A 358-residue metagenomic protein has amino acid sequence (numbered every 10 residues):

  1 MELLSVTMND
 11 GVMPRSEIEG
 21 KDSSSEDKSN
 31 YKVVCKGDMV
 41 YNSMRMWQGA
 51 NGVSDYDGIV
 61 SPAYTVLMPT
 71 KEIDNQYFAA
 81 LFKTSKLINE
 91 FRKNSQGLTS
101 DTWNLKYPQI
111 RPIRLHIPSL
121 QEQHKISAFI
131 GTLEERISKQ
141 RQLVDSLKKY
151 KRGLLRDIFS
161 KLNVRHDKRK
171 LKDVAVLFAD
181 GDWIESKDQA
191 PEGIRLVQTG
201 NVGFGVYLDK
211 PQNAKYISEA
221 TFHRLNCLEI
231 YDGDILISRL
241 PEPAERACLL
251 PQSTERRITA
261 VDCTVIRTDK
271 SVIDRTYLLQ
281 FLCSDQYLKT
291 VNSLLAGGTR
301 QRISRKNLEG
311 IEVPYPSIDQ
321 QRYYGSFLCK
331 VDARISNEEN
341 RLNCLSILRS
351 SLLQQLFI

Functional and structural regions predicted by a protein language model:
M1, P112, L120, S160-G181 (+3 more regions): Non-catalytic DNA-recognition/assembly elements of restriction-modification systems
E2-K36, K172-K187, N201-D232: Sequence-specific dsDNA recognition surfaces
K28-K32, K36-L87, K106, Q198-G200 (+1 more regions): A short beta-sheet element
G58-T65, L98-Q121, R256-T264, I273-T276 (+1 more regions): A short glycine-rich beta-alpha junction/loop motif
Q123-I126, I130-L133, S317-L345: Extended amphipathic alpha-helical segments enriched in small hydrophobics
K125, T132-K170, N340-I358: Short amphipathic coiled-coil heptad-repeat segments
